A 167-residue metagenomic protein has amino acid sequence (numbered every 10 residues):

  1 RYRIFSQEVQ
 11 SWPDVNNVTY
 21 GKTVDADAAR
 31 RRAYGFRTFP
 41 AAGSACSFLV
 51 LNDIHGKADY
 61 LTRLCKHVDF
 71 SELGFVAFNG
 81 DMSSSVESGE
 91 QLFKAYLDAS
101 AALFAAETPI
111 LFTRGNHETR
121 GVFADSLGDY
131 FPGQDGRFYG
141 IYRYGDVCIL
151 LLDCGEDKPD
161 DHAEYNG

Functional and structural regions predicted by a protein language model:
R1-V50, F70-E72: Acidic, histidine-bearing metal-coordination/catalytic regions of metal-dependent phosphoesterases
Y20-K22, A163-G167: Surface-exposed intrinsically disordered loops and tails
G43-D59, V68-Y165: Active-site neighborhood of divalent metal-dependent phosphoester/pyrophosphate hydrolases
